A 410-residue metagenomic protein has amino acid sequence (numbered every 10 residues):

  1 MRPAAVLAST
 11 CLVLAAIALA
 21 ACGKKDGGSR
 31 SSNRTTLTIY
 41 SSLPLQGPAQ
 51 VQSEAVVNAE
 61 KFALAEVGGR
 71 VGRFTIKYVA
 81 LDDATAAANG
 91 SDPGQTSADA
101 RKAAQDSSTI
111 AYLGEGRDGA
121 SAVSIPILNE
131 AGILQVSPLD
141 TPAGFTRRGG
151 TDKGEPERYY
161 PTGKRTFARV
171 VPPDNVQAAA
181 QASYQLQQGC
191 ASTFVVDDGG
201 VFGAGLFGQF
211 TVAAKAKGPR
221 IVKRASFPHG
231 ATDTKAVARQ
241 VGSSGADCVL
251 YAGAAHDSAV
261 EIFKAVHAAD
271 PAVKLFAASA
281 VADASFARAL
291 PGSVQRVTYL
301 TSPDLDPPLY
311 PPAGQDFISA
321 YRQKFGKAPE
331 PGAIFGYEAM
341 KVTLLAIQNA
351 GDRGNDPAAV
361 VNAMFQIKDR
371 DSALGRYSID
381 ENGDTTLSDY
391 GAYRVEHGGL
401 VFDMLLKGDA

Functional and structural regions predicted by a protein language model:
M1-C11: Bacterial N-terminal signal peptides that target proteins for export
A18-A21: C-terminal motif of bacterial Sec signal peptides marking the signal peptidase cleavage site
G23-K25, S29-R34, V51-A55, R70-G154 (+2 more regions): Beta-alpha junction/loop-to-helix N-cap segments that form part of ligand/metal-binding clefts
T35-V57, L64, G116, S192-V196: Short beta-strand segments enriched in small/hydrophobic residues
V51-G72, Q209-K215: Short, polar/charged alpha-helical segment
T109-R224, K274-R296: Extracytoplasmic ligand/sensor domains, especially the bilobed periplasmic-binding protein
F263-Y337, A350-G351, E396, L400-D409: Extracellular/periplasmic periplasmic-binding protein-like sensory domains
A320-A333, L344-F402: Segments of small-molecule ligand-sensing domains
